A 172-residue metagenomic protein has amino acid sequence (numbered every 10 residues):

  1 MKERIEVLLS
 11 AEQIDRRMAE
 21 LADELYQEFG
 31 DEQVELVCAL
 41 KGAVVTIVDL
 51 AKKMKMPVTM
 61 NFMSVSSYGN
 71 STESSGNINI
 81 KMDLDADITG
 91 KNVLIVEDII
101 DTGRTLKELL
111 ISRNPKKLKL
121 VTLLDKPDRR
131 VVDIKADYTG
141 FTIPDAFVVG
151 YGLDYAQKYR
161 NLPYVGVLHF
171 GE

Functional and structural regions predicted by a protein language model:
M1-E172: PRPP-associated nucleotide enzymes
